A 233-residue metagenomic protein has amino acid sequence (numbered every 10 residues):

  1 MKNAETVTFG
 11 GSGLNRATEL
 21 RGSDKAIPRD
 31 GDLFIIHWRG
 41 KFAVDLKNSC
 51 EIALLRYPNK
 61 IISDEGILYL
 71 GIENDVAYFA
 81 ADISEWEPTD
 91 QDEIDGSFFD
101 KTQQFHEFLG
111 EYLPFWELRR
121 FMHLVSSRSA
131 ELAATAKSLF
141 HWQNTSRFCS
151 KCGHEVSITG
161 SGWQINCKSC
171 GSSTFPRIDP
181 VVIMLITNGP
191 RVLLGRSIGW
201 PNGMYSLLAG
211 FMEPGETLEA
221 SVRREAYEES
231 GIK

Functional and structural regions predicted by a protein language model:
M1-V125: N-terminal alpha-helical interaction blocks
I36-H37, G71, A80-A81, S157 (+3 more regions): Residues in well-ordered beta-strands of folded domains
C50-L54, A130, Q164-S169: Short Pro/Gly-enriched beta-strand edge/turn motifs at strand-loop
A134-L185: Cys/His-rich short segments
Q164-L207, F211-M212, K233: N-terminal strand-loop-strand
L208, V222, A226: Hydrophobic alpha-helical positions that pack around
E216-T217: Surface-exposed, charge/polar-rich loops and edge strands
